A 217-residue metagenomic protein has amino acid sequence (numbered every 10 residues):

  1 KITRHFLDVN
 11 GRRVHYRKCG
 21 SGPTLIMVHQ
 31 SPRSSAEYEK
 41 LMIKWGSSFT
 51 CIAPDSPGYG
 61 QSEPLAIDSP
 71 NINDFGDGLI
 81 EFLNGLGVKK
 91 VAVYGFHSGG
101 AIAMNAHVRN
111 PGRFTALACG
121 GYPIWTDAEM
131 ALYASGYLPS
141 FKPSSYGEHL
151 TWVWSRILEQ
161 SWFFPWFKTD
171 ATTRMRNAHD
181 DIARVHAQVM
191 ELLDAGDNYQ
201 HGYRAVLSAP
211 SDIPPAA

Functional and structural regions predicted by a protein language model:
K1-R13: N-terminal cap/lid segment of alpha/beta-hydrolase-fold proteins
R12-P64: Conserved HGGG/HGGXW glycine-rich cap/lid loop of the alpha/beta-hydrolase fold
T24, T50, K89-A92, R113-A116: Structural signature of beta-strand start/N-cap positions in the alpha/beta core of ABC transporter nucleotide-binding
E39, I80, M104-V108: Short, hydrophobic alpha-helix immediately C-terminal to the catalytic nucleophile
K40-I43, I52-S98: Active-site loop/oxyanion-hole signature of alpha/beta-hydrolase fold enzymes
M104, V108, T115-T151: Flexible "cap/lid" loop of the alpha/beta hydrolase fold
V153-R156, W162-W166, D194, D212-A216: The feature captures the conserved acid-bearing segment of alpha/beta-hydrolase catalytic domains
D181-A217: Conserved serine/cysteine hydrolase catalytic core
